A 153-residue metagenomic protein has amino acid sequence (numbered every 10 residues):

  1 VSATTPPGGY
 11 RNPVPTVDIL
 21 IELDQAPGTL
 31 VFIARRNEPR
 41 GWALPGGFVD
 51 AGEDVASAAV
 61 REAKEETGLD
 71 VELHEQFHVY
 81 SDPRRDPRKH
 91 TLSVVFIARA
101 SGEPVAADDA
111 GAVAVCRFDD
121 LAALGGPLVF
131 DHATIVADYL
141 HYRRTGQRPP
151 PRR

Functional and structural regions predicted by a protein language model:
V1-L20, A26: Acidic, metal-coordinating catalytic segment for phosphate/diphosphate chemistry, firing primarily on the Nudix
P13, R40, R88-L92: Residue-level preference for beta-strand/loop junctions
P15-V17, G28, L92-V94, G111: Change "...and in nucleic-acid phosphodiester-cleaving endonucleases..." to "...and in nucleic-acid processing enzymes
P27-E66: Conserved Nudix-box catalytic region and its N-terminal flanking loop in Nudix hydrolases and closely related
R40, V95-I97, V105-Y142: NUDIX/MutT-family hydrolases
G68-E103: Active-site segment of metal-dependent pyrophosphate-handling enzymes, primarily the Nudix hydrolase catalytic core
A137-R153: Acidic/histidine-enriched, glycine/proline-rich intrinsically disordered or flexible terminal extensions
